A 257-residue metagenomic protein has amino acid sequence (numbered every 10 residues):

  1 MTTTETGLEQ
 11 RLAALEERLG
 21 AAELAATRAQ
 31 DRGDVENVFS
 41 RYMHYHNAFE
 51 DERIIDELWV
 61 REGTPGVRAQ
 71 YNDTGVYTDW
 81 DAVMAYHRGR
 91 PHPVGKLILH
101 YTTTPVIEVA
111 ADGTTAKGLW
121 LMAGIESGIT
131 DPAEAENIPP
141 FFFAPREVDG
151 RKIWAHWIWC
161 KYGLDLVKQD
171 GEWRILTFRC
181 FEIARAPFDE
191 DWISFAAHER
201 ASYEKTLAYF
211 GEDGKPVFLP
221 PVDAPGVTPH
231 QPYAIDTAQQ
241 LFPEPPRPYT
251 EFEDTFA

Functional and structural regions predicted by a protein language model:
M1-R53, E57-R61: Short, low-complexity N-terminal intrinsically disordered segments enriched in polar/charged residues
D34-N37, D79, I98-L99, H156-I158: Short, glycine/acidic-rich beta->alpha junctions
V38-Y42, T103, K161-D165: Short, hydrophobic/aromatic alpha-helical segments in well-folded domains
H46, W59, M122-G124, R179-E182: Short beta-strand segments enriched in hydrophobic/aromatic residues within well-folded beta-rich domains
D51-F141: A solvent-exposed, acidic/Ser-Thr-rich amphipathic alpha-helical stretch
T115-L119, W154, W159-S194: Short beta-strand edge/turn micro-motifs at domain boundaries
S127-A155, A196-G211: Mixed-charge, low-complexity intrinsically disordered segments
I183-R185, W192-A257: A hydrophobic membrane-anchoring alpha-helix module
